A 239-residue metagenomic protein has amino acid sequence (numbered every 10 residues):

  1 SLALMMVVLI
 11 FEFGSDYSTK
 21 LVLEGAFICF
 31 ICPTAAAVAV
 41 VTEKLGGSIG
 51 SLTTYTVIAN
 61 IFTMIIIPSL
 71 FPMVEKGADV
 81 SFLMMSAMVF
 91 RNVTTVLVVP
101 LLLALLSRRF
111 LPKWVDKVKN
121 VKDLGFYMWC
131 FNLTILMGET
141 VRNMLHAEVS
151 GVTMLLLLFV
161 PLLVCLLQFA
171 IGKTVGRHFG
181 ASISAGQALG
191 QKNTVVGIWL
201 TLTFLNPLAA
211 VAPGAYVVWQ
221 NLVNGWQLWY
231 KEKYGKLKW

Functional and structural regions predicted by a protein language model:
S1-W239: Alpha-helical transmembrane segments of multi-pass small-molecule/ion transporters
